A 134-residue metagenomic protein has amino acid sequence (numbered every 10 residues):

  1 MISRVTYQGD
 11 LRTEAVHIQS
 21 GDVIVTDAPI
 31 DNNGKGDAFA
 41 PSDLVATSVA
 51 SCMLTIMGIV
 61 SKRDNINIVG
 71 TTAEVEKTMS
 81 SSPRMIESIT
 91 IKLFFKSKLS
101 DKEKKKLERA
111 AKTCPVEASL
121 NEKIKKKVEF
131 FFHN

Functional and structural regions predicted by a protein language model:
M1-T47, G58-N134: Extended beta-strand/beta-hairpin segments
T55: Short glycine/serine/threonine-rich phosphate/pyrophosphate-binding segments that cradle anionic phosphate groups
